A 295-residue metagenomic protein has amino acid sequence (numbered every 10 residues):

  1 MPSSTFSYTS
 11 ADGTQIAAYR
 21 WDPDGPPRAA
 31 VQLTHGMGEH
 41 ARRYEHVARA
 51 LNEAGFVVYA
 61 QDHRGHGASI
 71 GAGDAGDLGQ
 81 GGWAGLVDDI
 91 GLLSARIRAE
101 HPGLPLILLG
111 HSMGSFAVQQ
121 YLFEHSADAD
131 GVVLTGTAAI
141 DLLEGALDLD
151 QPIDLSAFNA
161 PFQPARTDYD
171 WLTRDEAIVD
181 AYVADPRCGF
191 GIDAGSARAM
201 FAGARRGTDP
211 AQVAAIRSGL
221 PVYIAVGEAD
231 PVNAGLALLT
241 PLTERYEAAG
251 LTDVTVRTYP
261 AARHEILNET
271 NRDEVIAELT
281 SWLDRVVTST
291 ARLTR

Functional and structural regions predicted by a protein language model:
M1-P23: N-terminal cap/lid segment of alpha/beta-hydrolase-fold proteins
P27-G36: Short beta-strand element of the alpha/beta-hydrolase
H35-E39, S112-M113, E228-A229: Active-site glycine-rich loops that stabilize anionic/oxyanionic intermediates across multiple enzyme folds
A41-R43, A48-D74: Conserved alpha/beta-hydrolase
G79-A99: Alpha/beta-hydrolase active-site loop
L109-I192: Alpha/beta-hydrolase-fold enzymes
I224-V226: Short beta-strand/loop motif that positions the catalytic acidic residue of the alpha/beta-hydrolase fold
A249, D253-R295: Catalytic active-site module of serine/aspartate enzymes centered on a nucleophile-bearing elbow/loop
